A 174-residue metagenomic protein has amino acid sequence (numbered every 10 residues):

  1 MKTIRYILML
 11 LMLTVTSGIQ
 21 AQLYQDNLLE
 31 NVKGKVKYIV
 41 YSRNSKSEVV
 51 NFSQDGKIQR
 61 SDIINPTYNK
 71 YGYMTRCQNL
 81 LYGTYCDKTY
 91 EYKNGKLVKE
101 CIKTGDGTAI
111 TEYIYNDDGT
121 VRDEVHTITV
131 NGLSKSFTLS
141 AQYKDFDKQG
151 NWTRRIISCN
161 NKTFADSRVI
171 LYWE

Functional and structural regions predicted by a protein language model:
M1-Y24: Bacterial Sec-dependent N-terminal signal peptides
Q22-E174: Buried hydrophobic residues that stabilize the cores of well-folded domains
